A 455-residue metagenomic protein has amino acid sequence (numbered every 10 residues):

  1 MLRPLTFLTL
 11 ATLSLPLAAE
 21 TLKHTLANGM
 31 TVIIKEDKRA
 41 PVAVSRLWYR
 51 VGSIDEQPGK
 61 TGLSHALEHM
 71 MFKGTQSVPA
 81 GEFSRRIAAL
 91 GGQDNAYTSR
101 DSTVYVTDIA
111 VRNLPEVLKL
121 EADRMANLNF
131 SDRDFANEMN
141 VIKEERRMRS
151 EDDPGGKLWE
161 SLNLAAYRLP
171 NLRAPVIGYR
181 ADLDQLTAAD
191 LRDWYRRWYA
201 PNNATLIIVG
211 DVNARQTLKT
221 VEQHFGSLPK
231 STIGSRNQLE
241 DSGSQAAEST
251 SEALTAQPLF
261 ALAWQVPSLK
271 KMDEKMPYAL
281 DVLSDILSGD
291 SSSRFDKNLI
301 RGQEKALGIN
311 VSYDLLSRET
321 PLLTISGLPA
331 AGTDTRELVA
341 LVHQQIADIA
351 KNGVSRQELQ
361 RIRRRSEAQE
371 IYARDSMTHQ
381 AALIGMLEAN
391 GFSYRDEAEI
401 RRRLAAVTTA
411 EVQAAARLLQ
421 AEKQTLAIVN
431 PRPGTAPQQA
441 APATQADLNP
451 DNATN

Functional and structural regions predicted by a protein language model:
E20-T25, E145, N163-A204, A214 (+4 more regions): Histidine-acidic residue clusters that define the catalytic metal-binding segment of zinc metallopeptidase domains
G29, R39-I87, D273-L287, D296-K297: Active/ligand-binding-proximal structured segments within catalytic/core domains that scaffold catalytic residues
R46-Y49, T75-Q76, E82-W194, R363-D375: Acidic/histidine-enriched segments that form metal/cofactor-coordinating and catalytic pocket/exosite environments
G74-S77, D108-M139, D290-S291, L315-A373 (+1 more regions): M16/insulysin-pitrilysin zinc metalloprotease superfamily fold
K143-S161, L239, G243-F260, K297-G308 (+1 more regions): Short acidic/His-enriched helical or mixed secondary-structure segments at domain edges of catalytic enzymes and some
R168, V176, T205-K270, A373-R374 (+2 more regions): An aromatic/glycine/proline-enriched structural segment found at the starts of mature extracellular/organellar domains
T205-I208, S326-P329, I349, G353 (+1 more regions): C-terminal regions of mature proteins
A261-Q265, L287-P329: A structural supersecondary motif
